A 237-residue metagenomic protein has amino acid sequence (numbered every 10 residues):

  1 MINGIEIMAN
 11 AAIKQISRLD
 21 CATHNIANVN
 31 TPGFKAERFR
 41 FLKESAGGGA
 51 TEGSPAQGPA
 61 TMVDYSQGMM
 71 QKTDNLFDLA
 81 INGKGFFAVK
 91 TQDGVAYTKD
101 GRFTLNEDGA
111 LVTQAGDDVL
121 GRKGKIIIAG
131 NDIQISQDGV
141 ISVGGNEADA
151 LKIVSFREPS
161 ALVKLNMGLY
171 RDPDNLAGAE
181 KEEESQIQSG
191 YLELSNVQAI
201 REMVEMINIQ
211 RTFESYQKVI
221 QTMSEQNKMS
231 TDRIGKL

Functional and structural regions predicted by a protein language model:
M1-L237: Amphipathic alpha-helical polymerization modules
